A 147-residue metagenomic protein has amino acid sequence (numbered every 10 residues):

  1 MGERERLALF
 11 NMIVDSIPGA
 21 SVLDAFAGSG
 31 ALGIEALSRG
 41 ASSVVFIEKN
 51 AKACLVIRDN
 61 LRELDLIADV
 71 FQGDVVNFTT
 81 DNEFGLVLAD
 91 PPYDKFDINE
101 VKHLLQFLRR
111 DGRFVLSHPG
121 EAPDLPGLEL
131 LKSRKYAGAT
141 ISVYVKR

Functional and structural regions predicted by a protein language model:
M1-R147: Class I S-adenosyl-L-methionine-dependent methyltransferase catalytic core
